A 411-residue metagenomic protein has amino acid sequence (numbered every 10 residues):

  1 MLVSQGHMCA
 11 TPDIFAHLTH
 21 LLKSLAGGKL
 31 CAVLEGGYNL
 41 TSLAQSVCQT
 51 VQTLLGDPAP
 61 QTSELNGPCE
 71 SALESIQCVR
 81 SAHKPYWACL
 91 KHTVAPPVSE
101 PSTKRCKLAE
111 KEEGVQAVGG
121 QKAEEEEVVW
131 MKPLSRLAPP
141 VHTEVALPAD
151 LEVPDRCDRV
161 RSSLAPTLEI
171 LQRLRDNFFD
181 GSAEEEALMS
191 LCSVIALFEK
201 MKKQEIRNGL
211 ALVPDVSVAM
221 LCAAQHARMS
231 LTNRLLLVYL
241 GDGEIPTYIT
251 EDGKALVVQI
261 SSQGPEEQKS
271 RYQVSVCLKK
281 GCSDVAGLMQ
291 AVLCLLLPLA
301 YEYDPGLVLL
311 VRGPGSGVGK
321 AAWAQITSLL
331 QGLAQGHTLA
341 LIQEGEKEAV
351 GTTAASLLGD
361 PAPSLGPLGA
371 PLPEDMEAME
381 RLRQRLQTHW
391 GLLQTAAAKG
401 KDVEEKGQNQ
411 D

Functional and structural regions predicted by a protein language model:
M1-D411: HDAC/HDAC-like amidohydrolase catalytic core signature
